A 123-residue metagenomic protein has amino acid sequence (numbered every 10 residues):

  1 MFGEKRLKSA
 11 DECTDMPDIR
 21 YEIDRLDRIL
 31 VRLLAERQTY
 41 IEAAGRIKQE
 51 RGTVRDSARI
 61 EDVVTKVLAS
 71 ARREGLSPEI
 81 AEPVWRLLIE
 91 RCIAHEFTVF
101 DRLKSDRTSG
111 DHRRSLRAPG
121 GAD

Functional and structural regions predicted by a protein language model:
M1-D123: Domain-level signature for soluble enzymes in the chorismate/prephenate branch of the shikimate pathway
